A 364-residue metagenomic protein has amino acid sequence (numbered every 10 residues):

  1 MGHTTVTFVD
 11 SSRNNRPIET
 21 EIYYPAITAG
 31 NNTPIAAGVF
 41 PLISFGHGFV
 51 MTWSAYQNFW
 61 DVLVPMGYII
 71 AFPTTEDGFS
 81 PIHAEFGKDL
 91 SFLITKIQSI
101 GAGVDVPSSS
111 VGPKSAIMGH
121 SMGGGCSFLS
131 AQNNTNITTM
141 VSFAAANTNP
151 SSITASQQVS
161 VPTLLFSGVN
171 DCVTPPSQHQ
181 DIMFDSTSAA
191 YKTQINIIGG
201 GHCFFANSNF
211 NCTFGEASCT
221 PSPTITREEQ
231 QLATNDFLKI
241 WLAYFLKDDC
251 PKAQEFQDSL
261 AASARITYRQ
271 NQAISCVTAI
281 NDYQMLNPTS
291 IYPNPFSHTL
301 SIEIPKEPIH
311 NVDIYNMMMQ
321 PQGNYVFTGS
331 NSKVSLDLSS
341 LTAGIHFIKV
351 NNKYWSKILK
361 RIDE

Functional and structural regions predicted by a protein language model:
M1-G38: N-terminal cap/lid segment of alpha/beta-hydrolase-fold proteins
N31-G38, I82-M122: Gly/Ser-rich "nucleophile elbow"/oxyanion-hole loop immediately N-terminal to the catalytic nucleophile in hydrolases
F40, H47-M51: Active-site glycine-rich loops that stabilize anionic/oxyanionic intermediates across multiple enzyme folds
S54-P73: Short amphipathic alpha-helix adjacent to the substrate-entry channel of hydrolases
Q98, G124-N134: Short glycine-enriched nucleophile-adjacent loop and the immediately C-terminal alpha-helix near the catalytic center
Q158-L232: Active-site-adjacent alpha-helix of alpha/beta-hydrolase-fold enzymes
G199-G201, S208-I280: Alpha/beta-hydrolase-fold serine-hydrolase catalytic core, especially in secreted/extracellular enzymes
Y283-E364: C-terminal outer-membrane/trafficking sorting elements
